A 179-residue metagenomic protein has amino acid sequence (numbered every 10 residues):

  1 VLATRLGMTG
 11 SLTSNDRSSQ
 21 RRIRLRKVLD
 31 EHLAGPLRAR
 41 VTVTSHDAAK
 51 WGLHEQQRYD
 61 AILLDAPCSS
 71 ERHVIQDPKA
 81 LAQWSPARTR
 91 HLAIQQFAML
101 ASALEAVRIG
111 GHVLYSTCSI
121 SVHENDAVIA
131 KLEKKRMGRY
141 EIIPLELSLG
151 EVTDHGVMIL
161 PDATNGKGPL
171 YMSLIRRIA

Functional and structural regions predicted by a protein language model:
L2: Aromatic pocket-lining residues of Rossmann-like dinucleotide-binding sites
L6-G7, V107-I109: Helix-to-beta-strand junctions that scaffold the AdoMet/dcAdoMet cofactor pocket in Class I SAM-dependent enzymes
T9-N15: Short beta-strand element of Class I
S11, R40, H112: Residues at the starts of beta-strands that form the adenosine-phosphate
N15-Q56: S-adenosyl-L-methionine
S19-Q20, Q57-S102, R108-G110, L114 (+1 more regions): Mobile active-site "lid"/loop adjacent to the S-adenosyl-L-methionine
L33-T42, A87, G138, D154-H155: A short helix-to-beta-strand connector/capping loop
V113-A179: C-terminal catalytic and target-recognition region of SAM-dependent MTase-like enzymes, primarily methyltransferases
